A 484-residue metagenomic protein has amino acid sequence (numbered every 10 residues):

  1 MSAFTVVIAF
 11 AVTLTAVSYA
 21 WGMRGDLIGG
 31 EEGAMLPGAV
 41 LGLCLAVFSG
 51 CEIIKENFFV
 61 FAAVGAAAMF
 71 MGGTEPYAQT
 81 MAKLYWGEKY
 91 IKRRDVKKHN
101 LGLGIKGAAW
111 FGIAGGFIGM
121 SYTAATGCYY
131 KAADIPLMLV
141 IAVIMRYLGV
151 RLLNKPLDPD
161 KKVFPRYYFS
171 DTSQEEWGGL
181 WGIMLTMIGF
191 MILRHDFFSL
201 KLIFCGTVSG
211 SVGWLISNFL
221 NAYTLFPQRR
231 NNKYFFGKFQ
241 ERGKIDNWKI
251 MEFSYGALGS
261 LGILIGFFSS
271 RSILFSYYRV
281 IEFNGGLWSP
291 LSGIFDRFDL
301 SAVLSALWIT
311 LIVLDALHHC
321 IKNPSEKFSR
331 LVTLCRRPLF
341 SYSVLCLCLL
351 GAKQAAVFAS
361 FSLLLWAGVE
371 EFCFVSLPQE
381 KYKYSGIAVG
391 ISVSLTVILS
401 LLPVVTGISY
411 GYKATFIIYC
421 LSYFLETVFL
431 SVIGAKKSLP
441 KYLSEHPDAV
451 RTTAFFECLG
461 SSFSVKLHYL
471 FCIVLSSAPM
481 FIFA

Functional and structural regions predicted by a protein language model:
S2-A484: Alpha-helical transmembrane segments of secretory-pathway, organelle, and plasma-membrane proteins
